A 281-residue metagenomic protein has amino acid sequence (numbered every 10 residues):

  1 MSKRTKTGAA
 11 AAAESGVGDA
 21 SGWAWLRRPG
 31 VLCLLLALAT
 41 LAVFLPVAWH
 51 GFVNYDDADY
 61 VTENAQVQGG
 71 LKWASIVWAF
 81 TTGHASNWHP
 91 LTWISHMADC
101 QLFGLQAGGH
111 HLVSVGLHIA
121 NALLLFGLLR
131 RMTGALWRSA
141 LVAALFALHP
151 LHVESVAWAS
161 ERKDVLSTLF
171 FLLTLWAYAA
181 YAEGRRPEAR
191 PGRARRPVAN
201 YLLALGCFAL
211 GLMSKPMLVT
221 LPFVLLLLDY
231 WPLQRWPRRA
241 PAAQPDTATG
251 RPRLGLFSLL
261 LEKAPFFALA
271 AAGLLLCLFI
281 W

Functional and structural regions predicted by a protein language model:
M1-W281: Polytopic membrane enzymes that build or remodel cell-surface glycoconjugates and lipids
